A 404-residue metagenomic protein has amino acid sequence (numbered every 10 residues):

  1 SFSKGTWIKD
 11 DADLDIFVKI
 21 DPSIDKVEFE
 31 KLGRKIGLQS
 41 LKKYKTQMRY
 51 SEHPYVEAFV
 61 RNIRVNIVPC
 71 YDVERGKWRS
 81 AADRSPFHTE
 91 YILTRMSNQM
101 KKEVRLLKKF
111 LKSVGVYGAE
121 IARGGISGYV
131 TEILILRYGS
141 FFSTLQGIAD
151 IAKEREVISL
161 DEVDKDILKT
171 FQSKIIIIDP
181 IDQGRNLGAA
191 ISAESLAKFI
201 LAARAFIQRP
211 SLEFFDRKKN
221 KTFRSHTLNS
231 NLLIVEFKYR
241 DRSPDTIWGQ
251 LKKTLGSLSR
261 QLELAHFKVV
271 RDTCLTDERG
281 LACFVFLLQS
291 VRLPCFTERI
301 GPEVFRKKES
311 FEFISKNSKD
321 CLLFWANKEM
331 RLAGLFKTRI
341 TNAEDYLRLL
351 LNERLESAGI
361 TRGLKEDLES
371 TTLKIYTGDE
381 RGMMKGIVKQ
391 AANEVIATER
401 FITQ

Functional and structural regions predicted by a protein language model:
S1-V27, T276: Active-site nucleotide-donor binding segment shared across nucleotidyl transfer reactions
S3-K4, R34, L38, I402-T403: Extracellular zinc-dependent metalloprotease catalytic-domain scaffold
D10-A12, I16-K19, N66-N98: Hydrophobic, small-residue-rich alpha-helical packing segments that form membrane-like cores
L14, E28-R34, E298-I300: Hydrophobic-cavity lipid-handling domains and compact docking modules
S23-V27, L93-N98, A119: Short, polar/flexible loop-turn hinges at active-site or ligand-entry regions and domain interfaces
K31-W78, L262, K268-A282: Conserved catalytic core of two-metal-ion nucleotidyltransferases
Q99-R279, F286-E298: Conserved nucleotidyltransferase catalytic core and NTase-mimicking acidic/glycine-rich helix/loop elements in nucleic
E278-Q404: Extended, charged low-complexity segments that frequently continue into or abut oligomerization scaffolds
